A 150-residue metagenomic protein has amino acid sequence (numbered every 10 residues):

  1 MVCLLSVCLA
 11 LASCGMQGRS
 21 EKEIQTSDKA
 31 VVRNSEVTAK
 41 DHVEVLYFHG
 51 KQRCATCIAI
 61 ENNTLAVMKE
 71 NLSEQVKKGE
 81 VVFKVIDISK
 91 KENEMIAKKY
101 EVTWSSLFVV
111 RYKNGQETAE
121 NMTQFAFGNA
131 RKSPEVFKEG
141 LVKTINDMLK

Functional and structural regions predicted by a protein language model:
A10-S13: C-terminal motif of bacterial Sec signal peptides marking the signal peptidase cleavage site
G15-V31: Short, low-complexity, disordered segments immediately C-terminal to signal peptides in bacterial exported proteins
S27-V43: A short beta-strand-turn-helix
D41-Q52: Short active-site neighborhood of thiol/selenol oxidoreductases, capturing the structured segment around
I58-E74: Typically the conserved alpha-helix immediately C-terminal to a functionally engaged Cys/Sec in thioredoxin-like
V76-E92: Thiol-based oxidoreductase modules, predominantly thioredoxin-like and allied folds used for disulfide exchange
K98-R111: Structural micro-motif
V109-K150: Non-catalytic, surface beta->alpha helical segment in thiol-disulfide oxidoreductase systems
